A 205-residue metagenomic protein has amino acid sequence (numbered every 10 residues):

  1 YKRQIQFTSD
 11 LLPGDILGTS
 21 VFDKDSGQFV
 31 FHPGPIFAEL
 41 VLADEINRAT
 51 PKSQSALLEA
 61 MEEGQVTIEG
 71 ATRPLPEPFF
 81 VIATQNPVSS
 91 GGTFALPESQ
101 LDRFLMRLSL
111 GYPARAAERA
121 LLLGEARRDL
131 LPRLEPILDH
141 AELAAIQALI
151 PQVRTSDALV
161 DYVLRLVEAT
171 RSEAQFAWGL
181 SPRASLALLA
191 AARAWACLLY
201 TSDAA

Functional and structural regions predicted by a protein language model:
Y1-Q4, Y200-A205: Conserved small/polar residues in nucleotide/adenosyl-binding loops
R3-V21: AAA+/P-loop NTPase substrate/partner-engagement loops
I16, D44, L57, T84 (+3 more regions): Conserved RecA-like P-loop NTPase ATPase core
D23-V41: Conserved alpha-helical scaffold flanking the Walker A/P-loop in AAA+ ATPase domains
H32-F37, T50-K52, E62, E69 (+1 more regions): Short loop/turn elements that form and flank the Walker-type P-loop nucleotide-binding site in RecA-like NTPase cores
A38-M61, F94-E98, R115-E118: Conserved AAA+/SF3 P-loop NTPase catalytic/coupling segment centered on the Walker-B
E63-I137, A145-I150, R193-W195: Canonical AAA+ ATPase core
A126-S202: Basic, amphipathic alpha-helical bundle interface domains used for macromolecular binding and assembly
